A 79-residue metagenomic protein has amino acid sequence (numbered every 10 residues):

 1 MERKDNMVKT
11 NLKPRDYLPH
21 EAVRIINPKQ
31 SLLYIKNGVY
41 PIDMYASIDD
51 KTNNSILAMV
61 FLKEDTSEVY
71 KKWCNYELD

Functional and structural regions predicted by a protein language model:
M1-K4, I42, E64, Y76: Intrinsic disorder/low-complexity signal
E2-V8, S47: Eukaryotic low-complexity, non-globular regulatory regions
N6-N37: N-terminal acidic leader/helix
I25, I42-A46, E77-D79: Short, low-complexity, polar/charged sequence segments that are solvent-exposed and flexible
L32-L57, L62: Acidic, low-complexity, intrinsically disordered interaction modules
L62-E68: Helix N-cap motif at beta-to-alpha junctions
V69-D79: Low-complexity intrinsically disordered segments
